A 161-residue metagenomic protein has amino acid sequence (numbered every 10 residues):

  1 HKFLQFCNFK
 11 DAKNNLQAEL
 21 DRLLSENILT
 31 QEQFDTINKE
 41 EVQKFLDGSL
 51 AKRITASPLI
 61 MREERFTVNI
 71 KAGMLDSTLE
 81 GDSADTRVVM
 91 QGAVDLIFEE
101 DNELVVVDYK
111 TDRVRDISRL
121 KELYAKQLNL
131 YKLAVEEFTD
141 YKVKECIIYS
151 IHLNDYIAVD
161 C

Functional and structural regions predicted by a protein language model:
K2-C161: Structural signature of nuclease core domains in nucleic-acid processing machines
